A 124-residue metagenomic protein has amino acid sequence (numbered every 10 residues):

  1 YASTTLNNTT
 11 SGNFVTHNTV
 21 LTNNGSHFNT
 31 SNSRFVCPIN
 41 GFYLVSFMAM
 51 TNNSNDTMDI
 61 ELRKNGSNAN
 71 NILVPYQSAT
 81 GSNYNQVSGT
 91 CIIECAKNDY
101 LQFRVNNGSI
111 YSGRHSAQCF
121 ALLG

Functional and structural regions predicted by a protein language model:
Y1-G124: Extracellular jelly-roll beta-sandwich "head" domains, especially the C-terminal globular C1q domain
